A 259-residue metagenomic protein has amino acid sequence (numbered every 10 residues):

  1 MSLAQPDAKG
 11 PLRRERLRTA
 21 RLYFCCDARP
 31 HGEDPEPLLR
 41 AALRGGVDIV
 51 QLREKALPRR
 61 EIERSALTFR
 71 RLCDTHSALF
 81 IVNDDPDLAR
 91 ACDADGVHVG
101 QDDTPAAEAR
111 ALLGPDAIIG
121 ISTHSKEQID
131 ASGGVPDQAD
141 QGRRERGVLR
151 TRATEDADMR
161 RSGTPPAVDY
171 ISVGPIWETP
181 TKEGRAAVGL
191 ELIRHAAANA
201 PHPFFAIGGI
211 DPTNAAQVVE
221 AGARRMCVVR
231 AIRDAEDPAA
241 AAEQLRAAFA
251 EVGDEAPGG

Functional and structural regions predicted by a protein language model:
M1-A106, A111-K126, S132-P136, T151-M159 (+6 more regions): Conserved N-terminal beta1-alpha1 strand-loop-helix module at the mouth
D103, I176-E178: Short glycine-rich anion-binding loops that position phosphate/pyrophosphate groups of nucleotides and phosphorylated
Q138-Q141: Short hydrophobic targeting helices and cationic amphipathic motifs that mediate membrane/organellar targeting
D169-I176, V229: Non-cysteine beta-strand/loop elements that form the S-adenosyl-L-methionine
T181: Active-site rim beta-loop-alpha module in soluble metabolic enzymes
